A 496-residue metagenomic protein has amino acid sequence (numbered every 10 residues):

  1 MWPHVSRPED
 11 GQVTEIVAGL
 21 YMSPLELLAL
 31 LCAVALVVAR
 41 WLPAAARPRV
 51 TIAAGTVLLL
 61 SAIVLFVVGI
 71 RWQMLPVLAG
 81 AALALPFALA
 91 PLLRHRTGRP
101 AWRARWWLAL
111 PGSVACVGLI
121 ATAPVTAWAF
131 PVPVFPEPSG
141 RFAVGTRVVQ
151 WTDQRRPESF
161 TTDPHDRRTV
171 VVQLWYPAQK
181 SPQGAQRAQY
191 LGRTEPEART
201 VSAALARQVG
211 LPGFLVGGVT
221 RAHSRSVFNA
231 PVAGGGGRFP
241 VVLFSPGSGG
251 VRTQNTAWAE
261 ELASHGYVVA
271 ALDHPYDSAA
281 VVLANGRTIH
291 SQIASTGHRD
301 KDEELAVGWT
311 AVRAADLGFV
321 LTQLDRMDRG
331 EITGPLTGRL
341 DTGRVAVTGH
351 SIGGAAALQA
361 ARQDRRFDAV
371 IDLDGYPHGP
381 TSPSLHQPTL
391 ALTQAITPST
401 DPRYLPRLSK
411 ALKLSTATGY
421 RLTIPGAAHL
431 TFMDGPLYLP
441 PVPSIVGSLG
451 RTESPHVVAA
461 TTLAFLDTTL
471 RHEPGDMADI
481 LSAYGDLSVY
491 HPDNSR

Functional and structural regions predicted by a protein language model:
T14-V117, W128-P138, G145-T146, Q154 (+3 more regions): Alpha/beta-hydrolase-fold serine-hydrolase catalytic core, especially in secreted/extracellular enzymes
V125-V242, R451, T462-A464, R471: Domain-level recognition of soluble alpha/beta enzyme cores, biased toward histidine phosphatases/phosphomutases
Y176, F244-S248, S351, Q394-A395: Glycine-rich His-Gly loop
A178-Q179, A188-L215, T253-R299, P425: Active-site machinery of serine-nucleophile hydrolases
A222-F239, F244-V282, P398-D401: Short substrate-entry loop that stabilizes the transition state in hydrolases
A233, D368-H429: The feature captures the conserved acid-bearing segment of alpha/beta-hydrolase catalytic domains
Y276, V282-R339: Alpha/beta-hydrolase active-site loop
V320-S384: Primarily recognizes the serine-hydrolase "nucleophile elbow" in alpha/beta-hydrolase and SGNH/GDSL folds
